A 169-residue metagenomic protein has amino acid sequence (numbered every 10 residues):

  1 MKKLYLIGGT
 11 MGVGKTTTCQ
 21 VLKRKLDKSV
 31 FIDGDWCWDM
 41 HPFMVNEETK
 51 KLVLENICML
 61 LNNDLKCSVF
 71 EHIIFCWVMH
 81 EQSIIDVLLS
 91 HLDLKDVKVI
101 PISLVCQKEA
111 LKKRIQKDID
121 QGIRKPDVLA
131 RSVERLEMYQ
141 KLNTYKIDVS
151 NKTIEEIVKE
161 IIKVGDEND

Functional and structural regions predicted by a protein language model:
I7: Hydrophobic anchor at the beta1->P-loop junction of P-loop NTPases
T10: P-loop (Walker A) phosphate-binding loop of NTP-binding proteins
V13: ATP-binding Walker
T16: Walker A/P-loop
C19-L60: Conserved substrate/cofactor phosphate-moiety recognition/catalytic segment in nucleotide-dependent phosphotransferases
L52-D96: Glycine-rich phosphate-binding loop used to anchor ATP phosphates in small-molecule kinases, encompassing both
K95-I115: Conserved phosphate-donor/acceptor-positioning beta-strand/loop module used by diverse small-molecule
K117-E160: Small-molecule kinase domains that catalyze NTP-dependent phosphoryl transfer to phosphate-bearing small molecules
